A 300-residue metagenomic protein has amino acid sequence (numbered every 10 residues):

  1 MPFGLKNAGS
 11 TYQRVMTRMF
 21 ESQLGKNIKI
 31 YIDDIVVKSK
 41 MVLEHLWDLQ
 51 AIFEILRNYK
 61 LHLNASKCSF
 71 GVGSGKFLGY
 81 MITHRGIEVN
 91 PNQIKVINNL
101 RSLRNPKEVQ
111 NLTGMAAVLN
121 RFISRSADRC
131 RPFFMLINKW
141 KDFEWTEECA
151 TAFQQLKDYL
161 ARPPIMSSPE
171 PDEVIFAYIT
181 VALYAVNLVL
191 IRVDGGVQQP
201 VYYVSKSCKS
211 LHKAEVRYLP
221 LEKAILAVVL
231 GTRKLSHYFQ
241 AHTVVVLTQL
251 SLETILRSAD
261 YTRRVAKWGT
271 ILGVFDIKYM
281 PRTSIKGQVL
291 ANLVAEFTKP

Functional and structural regions predicted by a protein language model:
M1-T11, G196-L226, T248-L256, T262: A short, polar/acidic, helix/strand-boundary loop motif
G4, N90, T180: Short, conserved phosphate/pyrophosphate- and ester-handling motifs at nucleotide-, phospho-/glycolipid
N7, K26, Y31, E54-R57 (+7 more regions): C-terminal reverse transcriptase regions that engage the nucleic-acid substrate
G9-L46, F122, S126, R233-T243: Active-site palm subdomain of RNA-directed nucleic acid polymerases
R14-V15, D48, Q155, K223 (+1 more regions): Well-ordered alpha-helical segments embedded in enzymatic catalytic cores
E173-V181: Two-metal-ion RNase H-like nuclease active-site motif
V181-R192: Acidic, metal-ligating active-site segments
T298-P300: Long, charged amphipathic helices and adjacent flexible linkers at domain junctions
